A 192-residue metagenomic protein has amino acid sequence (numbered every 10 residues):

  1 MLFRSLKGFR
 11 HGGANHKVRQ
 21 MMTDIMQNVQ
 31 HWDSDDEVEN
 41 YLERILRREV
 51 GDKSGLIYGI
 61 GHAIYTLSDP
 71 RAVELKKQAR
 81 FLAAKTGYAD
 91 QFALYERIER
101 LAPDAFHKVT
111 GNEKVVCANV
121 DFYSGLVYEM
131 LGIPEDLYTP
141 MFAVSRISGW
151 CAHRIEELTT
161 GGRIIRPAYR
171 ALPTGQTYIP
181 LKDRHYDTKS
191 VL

Functional and structural regions predicted by a protein language model:
M1-L192: Non-transmembrane, aqueous-exposed alpha-helical and coiled segments at domain scale
